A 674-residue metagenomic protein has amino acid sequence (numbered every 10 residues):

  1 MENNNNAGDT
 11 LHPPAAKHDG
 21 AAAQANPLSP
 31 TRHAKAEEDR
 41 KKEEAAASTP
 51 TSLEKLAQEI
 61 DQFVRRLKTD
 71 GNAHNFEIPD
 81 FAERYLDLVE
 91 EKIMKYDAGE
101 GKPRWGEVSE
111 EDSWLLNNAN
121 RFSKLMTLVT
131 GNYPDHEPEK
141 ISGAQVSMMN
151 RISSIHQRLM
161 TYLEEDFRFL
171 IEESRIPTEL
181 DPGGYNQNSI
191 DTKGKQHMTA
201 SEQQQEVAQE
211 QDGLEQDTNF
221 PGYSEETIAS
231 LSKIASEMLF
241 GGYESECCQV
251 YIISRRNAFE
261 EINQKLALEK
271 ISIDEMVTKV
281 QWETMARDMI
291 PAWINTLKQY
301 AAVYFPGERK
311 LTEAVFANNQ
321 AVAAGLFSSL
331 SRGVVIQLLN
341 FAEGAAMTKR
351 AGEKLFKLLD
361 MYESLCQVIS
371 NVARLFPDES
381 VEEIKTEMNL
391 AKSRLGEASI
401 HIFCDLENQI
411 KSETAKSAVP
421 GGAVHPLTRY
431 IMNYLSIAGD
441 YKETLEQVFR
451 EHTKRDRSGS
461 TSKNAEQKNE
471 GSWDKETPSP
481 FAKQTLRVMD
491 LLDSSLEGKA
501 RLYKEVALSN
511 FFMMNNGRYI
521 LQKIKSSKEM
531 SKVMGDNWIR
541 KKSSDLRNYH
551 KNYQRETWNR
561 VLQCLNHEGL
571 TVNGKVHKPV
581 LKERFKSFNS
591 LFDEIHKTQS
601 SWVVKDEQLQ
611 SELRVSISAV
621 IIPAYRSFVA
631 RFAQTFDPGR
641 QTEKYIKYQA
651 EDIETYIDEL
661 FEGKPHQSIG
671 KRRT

Functional and structural regions predicted by a protein language model:
M1-E363, Q367, E651-T674: Eukaryotic N-terminal, low-complexity and coiled-coil-prone scaffolding/targeting segments of large membrane-traffic
N4-L53, Q58-R66, G498-K504, G517-I520 (+5 more regions): Extended, charged coiled-coil "stalk/tether" helices of large eukaryotic trafficking and scaffold proteins, i.e.
K17, K35, K41-K42, K55 (+38 more regions): Context-gated lysine
S48, S52, E77, F81 (+23 more regions): Short amphipathic alpha-helical molecular recognition features
K55, E59-Q62, F81-R84, L88 (+37 more regions): Acidic, Ser/Thr-rich intrinsically disordered and amphipathic helical segments
V64-L67, G71, I93, D97-E100 (+34 more regions): Helix-turn/linker elements and helix-coil junctions of extended alpha-helical scaffolds
V146-Q157, T161, G184-K195, N257-L266 (+13 more regions): Eukaryote-specific, cytoplasm-facing alpha-helical/coiled-coil scaffolding segments in long proteins
M276-M530, M534, A624-F628: Extended alpha-helical solenoid scaffold regions that build the rod-like backbones of large eukaryotic assemblies
